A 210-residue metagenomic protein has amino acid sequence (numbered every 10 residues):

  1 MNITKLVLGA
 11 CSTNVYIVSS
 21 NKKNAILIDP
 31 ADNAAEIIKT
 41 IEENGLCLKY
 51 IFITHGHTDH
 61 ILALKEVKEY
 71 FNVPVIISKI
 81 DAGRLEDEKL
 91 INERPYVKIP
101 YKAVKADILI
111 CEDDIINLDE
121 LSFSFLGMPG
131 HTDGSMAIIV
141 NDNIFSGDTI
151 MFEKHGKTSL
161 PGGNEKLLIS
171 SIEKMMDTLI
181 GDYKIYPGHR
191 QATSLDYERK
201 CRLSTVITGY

Functional and structural regions predicted by a protein language model:
M1-N44, A137-G147: Conserved beta-strand hairpin/beta-sheet module of binuclear metal-dependent hydrolase folds, prominently
L6-V7, K105-D107, G127-P129: Short Gly/Pro-enriched turn/cap motifs at secondary-structure boundaries
V18, T54, M128: Conserved S/T- and glycine-rich ATP-binding loop of Class I adenylate-forming
N21, A31, I80, I150 (+1 more regions): Anionic group-transfer/hydrolysis microenvironments
I28-P30, I77, E120, P187: Small/polar loops that bind or transfer phosphate-bearing groups
N33-I115, C201-S204: Active-site HxH/HxHxD metal-binding segment of metal-dependent hydrolases
I91-E93, S122-Y210: Metallo-beta-lactamase
